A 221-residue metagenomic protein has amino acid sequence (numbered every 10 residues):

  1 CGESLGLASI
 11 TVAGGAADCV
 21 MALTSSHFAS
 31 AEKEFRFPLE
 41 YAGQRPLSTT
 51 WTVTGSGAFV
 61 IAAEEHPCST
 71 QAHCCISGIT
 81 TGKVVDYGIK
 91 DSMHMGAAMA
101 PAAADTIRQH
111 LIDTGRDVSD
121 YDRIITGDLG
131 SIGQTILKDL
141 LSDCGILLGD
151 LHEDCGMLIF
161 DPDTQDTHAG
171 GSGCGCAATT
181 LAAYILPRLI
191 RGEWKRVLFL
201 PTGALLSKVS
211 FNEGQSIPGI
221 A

Functional and structural regions predicted by a protein language model:
C1, L5, A13, T49 (+7 more regions): Generic structural signal for well-ordered, non-membrane alpha-helical segments in soluble metabolic enzymes
C1-A22, F59-E64, S172-E193: Active-site-proximal alpha-helical scaffold in enzymes
C1-T50: A generic, well-ordered mixed alpha/beta core segment in the N-terminal half of proteins
T24-K33, G82-K83, P201-L206: Acidic, glycine-rich active-site loops and adjacent beta-strand->loop/helix elements that engage anionic groups
P38-Q109, D113-R116, I146-D166, R191 (+2 more regions): Condensing-enzyme catalytic core mediating Claisen C-C bond formation in acyl metabolism
A102, R108-L140: Long, repeat-rich segments with strong aromatic
L129-C144, V209-I217: Short glycine/threonine-rich loop-to-helix capping motif typified by GTGT followed within a few residues by an Asp-Pro
